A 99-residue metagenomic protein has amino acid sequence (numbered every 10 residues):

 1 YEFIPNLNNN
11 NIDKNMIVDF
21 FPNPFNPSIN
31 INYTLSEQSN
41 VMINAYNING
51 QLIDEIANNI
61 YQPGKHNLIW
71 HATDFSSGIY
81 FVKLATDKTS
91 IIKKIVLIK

Functional and structural regions predicted by a protein language model:
P5-N47, E55, Q62, N67-T73 (+1 more regions): Glycine-centered coil/turn sites that cap beta-strands in beta-rich domains
Y80: Cell-envelope/extracellular polymer assembly enzymes that use nucleotide-activated donors
K94-K99: Short beta-strand edge segments in extracellular beta-sheet folds
